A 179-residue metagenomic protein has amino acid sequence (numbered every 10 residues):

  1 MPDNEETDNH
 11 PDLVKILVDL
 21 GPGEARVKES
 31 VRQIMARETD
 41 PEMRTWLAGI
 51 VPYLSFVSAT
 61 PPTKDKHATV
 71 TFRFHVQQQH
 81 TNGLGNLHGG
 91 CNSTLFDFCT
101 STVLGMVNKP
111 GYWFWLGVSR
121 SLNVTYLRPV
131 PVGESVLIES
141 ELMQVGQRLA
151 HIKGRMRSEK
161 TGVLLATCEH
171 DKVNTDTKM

Functional and structural regions predicted by a protein language model:
M1-M179: Terminal targeting signals and extreme-terminal segments of soluble enzymes
